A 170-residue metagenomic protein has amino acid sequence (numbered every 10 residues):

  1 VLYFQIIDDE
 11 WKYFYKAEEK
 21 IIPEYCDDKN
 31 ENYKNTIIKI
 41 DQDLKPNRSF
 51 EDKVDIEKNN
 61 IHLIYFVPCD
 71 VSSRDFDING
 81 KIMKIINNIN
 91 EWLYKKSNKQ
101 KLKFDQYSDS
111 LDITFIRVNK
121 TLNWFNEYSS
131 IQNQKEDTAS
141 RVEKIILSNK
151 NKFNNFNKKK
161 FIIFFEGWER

Functional and structural regions predicted by a protein language model:
L2-R170: Propeptide-to-catalytic entry region of secreted or membrane-anchored zinc metalloproteases
